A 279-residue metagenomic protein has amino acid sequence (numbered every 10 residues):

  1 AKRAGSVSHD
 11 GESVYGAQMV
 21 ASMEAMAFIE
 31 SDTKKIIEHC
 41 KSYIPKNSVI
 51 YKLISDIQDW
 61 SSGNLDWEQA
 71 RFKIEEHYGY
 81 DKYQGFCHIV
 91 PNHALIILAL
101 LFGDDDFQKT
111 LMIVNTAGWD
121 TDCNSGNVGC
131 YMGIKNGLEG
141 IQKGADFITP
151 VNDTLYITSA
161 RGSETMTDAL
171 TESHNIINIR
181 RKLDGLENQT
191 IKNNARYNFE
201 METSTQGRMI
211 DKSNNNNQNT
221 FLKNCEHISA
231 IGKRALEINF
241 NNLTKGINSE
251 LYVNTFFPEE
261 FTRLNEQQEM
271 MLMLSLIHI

Functional and structural regions predicted by a protein language model:
A1-V7, V151-S159, N178-I179, T205: Hydrophobic N-terminal alpha-helices or hydrophobic patches in metabolic proteins across all domains of life
K2-V7, A21-G118: Accessory "access/gating" subregions that flank catalytic or transport cores
L100-T171: Catalytic phosphate/nucleotide-handling subdomain of diverse soluble enzymes
A160, K182-I228: Extracellular carbohydrate-recognition regions
L222-E260: Short carbohydrate-recognition loop motifs
N265-S275: Extended extracellular/luminal ectodomain segments enriched in beta-structured repeat modules
I277-I279: Conserved small/polar residues in nucleotide/adenosyl-binding loops
